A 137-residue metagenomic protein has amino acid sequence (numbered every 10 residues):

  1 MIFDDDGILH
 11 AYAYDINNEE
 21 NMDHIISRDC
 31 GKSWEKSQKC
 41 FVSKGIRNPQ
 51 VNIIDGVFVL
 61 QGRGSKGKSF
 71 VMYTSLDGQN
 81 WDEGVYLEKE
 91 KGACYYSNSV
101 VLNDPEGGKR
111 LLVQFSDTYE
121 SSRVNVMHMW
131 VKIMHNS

Functional and structural regions predicted by a protein language model:
M1-S137: Asp-box/BNR beta-propeller blade signature and adjacent active/binding-site loops in extracellular glycan-interacting
